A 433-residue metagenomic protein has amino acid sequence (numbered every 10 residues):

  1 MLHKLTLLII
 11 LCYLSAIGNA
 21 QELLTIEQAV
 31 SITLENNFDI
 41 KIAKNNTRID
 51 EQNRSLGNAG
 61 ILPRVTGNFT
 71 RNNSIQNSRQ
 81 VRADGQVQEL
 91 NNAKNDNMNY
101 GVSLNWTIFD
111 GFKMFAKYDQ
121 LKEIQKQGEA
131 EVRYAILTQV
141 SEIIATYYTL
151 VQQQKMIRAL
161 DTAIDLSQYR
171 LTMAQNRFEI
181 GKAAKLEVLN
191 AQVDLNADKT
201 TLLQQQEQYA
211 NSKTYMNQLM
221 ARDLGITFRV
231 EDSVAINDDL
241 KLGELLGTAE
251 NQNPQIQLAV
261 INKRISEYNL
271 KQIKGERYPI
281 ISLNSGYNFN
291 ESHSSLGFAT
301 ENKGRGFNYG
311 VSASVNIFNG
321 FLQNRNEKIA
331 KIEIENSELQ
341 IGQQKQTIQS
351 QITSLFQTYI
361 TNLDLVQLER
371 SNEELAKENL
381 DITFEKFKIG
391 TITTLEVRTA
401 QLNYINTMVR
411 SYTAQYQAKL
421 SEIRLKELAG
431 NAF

Functional and structural regions predicted by a protein language model:
M1-I32, V81-D84, Q206-E244, K426-F433: Terminal intrinsically disordered/low-complexity segments used for targeting and assembly
A20-T66, T70, Q76, L224-R264 (+3 more regions): Bacterial Sec-pathway N-terminal export signals of envelope proteins
K41-N45, N58-A59, K94, I108-I136 (+7 more regions): Sec/SRP-type N-terminal targeting helices
N68-W106, V230-D239, K271, N284-V315 (+2 more regions): Small/polar, glycine/serine/threonine/aspartate-rich low-complexity segments that form flexible
Q127, M156-F178, Q204-Y215, T353 (+3 more regions): Extended, amphipathic, non-transmembrane alpha-helical segments
T138-E250, T358, N362, Y404: Periplasmic alpha-helical coiled-coil/stalk elements that build and connect Gram-negative outer-membrane
A197-A221, E374-N431: Short segments within alpha-helical structural elements
